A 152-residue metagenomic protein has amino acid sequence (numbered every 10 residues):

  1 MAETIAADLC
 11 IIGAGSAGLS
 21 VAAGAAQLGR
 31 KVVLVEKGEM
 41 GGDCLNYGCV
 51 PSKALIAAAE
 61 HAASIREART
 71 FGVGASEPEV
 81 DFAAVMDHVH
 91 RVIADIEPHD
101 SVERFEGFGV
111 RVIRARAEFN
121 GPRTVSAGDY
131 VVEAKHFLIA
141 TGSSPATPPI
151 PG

Functional and structural regions predicted by a protein language model:
E3-A17: Beta1/beta-strand and adjacent pyrophosphate-binding region of the FAD-binding site in flavoprotein oxidoreductases
I5-A7, A23-R30, V35-G152: Glycine-rich flavin
S20: Short alpha-helical segment within the catalytic ATP-binding CA
